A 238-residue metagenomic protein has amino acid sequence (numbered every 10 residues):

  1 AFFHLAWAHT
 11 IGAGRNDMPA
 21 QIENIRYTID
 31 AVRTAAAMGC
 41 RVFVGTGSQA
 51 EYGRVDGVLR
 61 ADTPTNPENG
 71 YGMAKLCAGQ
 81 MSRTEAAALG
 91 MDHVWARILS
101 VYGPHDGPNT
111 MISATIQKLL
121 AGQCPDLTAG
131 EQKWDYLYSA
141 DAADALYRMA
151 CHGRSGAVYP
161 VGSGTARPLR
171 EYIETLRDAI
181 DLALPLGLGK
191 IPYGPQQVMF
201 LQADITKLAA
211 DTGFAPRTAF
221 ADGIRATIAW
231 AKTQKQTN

Functional and structural regions predicted by a protein language model:
A1-E23: NAD(P)H-binding glycine-rich loop region in Rossmannoid oxidoreductase-like domains and their noncatalytic homologs
H4, I29-G70: Conserved Rossmann-fold NAD(P)-dependent oxidoreductase catalytic core, especially the SDR/UDP-sugar
H4, V42-G45, G53, V94-S100 (+2 more regions): Structural signature of the Rossmann-like NAD(P)-dependent dehydrogenase/reductase core
H9-A13, T34-V42, H152-G153: A short helix-coil junction within the Rossmann-fold of NAD(P)-dependent oxidoreductases
G12-P19, R54-L59, G107-P108, G130: Conserved catalytic-core motifs of eukaryotic protein kinase domains, centered on the activation segment
G57, Q80-D135, S139-R148, I173-A179: NAD(P)-dependent short-chain dehydrogenase/reductase
G70, A74-C77: Active-site helix of classical SDR
L120-N238: C-terminal substrate-binding subdomain of Rossmann-fold SDR/epimerase-dehydratase oxidoreductases
